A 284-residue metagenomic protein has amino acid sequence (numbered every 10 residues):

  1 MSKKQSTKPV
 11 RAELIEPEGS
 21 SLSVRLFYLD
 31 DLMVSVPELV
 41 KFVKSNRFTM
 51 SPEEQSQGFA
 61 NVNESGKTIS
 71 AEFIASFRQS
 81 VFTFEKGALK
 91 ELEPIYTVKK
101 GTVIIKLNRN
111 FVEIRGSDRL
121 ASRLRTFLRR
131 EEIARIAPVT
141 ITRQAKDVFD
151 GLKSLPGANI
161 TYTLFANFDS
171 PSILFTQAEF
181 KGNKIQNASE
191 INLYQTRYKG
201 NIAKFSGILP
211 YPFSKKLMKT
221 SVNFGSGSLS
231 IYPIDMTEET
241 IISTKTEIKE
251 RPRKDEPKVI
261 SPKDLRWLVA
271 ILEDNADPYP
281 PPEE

Functional and structural regions predicted by a protein language model:
M1-E284: Intrinsically disordered, low-complexity, charge-rich terminal extensions of nucleic-acid-associated complexes
